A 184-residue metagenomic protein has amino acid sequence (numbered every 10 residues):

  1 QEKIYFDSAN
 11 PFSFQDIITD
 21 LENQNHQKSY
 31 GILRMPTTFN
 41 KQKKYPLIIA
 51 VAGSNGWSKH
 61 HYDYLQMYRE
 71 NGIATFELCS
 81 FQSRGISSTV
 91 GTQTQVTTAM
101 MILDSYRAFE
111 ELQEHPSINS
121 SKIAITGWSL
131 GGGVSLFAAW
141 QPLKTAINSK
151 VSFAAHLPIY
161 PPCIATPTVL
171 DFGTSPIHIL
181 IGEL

Functional and structural regions predicted by a protein language model:
Q1-K43: N-terminal cap/lid segment of alpha/beta-hydrolase-fold proteins
F12-S13, N40, W57, R84 (+2 more regions): Flexible, glycine-rich phosphate/dinucleotide-binding loops and adjacent beta-alpha linkers at cofactor/substrate
T19, A99-T174: Primarily recognizes the serine-hydrolase "nucleophile elbow" in alpha/beta-hydrolase and SGNH/GDSL folds
T19-E22, S29, K43-E114: Serine-hydrolase catalytic machinery in alpha/beta-hydrolase-like enzymes
K43-P46, A154, P176: Alpha/beta-hydrolase fold active-site loops
T75, I123, I177: Hydrophobic anchor at the start of a short beta-strand that flanks the dinucleotide cofactor-binding loop
I179-I181: Short beta-strand/loop motif that positions the catalytic acidic residue of the alpha/beta-hydrolase fold
L184: Acidic catalytic loop of the alpha/beta-hydrolase fold
